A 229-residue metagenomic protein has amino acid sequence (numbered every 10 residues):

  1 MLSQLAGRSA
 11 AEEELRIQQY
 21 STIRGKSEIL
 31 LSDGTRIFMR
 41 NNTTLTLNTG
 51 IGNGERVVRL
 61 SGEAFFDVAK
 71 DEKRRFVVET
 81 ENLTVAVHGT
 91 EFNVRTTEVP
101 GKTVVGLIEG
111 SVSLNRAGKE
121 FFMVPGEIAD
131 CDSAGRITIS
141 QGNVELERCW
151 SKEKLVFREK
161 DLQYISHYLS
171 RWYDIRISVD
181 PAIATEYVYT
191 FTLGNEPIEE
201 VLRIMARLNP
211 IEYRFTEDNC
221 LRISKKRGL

Functional and structural regions predicted by a protein language model:
M1-L229: A residue-level detector for the "anchor" residue at the start of short, highly conserved motifs
